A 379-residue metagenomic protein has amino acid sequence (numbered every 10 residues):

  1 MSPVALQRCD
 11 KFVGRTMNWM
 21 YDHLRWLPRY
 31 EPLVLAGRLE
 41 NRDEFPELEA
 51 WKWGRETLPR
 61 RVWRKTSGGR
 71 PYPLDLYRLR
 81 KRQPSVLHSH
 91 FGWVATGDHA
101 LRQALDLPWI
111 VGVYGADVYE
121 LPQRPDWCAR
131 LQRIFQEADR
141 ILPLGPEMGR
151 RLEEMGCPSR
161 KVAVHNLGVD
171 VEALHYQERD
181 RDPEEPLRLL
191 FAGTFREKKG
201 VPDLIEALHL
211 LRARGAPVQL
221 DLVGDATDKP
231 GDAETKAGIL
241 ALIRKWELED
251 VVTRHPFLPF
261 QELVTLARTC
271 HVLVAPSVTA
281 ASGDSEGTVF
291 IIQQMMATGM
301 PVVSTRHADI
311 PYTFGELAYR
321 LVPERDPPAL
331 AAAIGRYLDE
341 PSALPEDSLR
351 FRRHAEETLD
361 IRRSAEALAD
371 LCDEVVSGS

Functional and structural regions predicted by a protein language model:
M1-W51: N-terminal subdomain of nucleotide-sugar transferases
L6, L142, D180-K199, I205-L208 (+1 more regions): Conserved donor-binding/catalytic core segment of Leloir-type glycosyltransferases
S89-A95, V113: Short His-centered aromatic/hydrophobic patch
L121-P125, E153, V169-E185: Acidic anion/phosphate-binding donor-loop and adjacent secondary structure in glycosyltransferase catalytic cores
E147, G168: Carbohydrate-associated surface elements
K236-Q261: Nucleotide-activated donor-binding/catalytic signature segment of Leloir-type glycosyltransferases, i.e., the conserved
R268-G283, M300: Acidic donor-binding loop of glycosyltransferase active sites
E316-P327, R336-S342: Conserved acidic donor-binding segment of nucleotide-sugar-dependent glycosyltransferases
